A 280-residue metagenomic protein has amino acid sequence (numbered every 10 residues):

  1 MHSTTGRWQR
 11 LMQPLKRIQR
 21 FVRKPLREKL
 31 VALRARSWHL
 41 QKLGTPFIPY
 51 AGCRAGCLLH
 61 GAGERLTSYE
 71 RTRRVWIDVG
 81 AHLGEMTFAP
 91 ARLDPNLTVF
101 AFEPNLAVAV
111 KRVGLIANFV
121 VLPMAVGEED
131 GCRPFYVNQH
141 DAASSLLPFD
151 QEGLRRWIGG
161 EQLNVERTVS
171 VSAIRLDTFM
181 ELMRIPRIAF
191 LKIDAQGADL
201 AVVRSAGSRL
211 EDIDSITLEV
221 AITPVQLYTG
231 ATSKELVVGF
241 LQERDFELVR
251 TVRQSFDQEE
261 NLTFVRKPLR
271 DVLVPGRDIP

Functional and structural regions predicted by a protein language model:
H2-P280: Phosphate/nucleotide-binding beta-alpha loop and adjacent structural elements of enzyme active sites
